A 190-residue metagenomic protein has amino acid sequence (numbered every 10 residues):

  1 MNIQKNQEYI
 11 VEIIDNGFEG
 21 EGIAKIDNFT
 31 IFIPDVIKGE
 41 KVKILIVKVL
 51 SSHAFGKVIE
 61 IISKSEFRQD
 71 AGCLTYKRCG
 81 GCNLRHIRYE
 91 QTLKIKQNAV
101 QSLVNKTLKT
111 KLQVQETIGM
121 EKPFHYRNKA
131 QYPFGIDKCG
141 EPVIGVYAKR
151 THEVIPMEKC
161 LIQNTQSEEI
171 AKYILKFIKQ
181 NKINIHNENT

Functional and structural regions predicted by a protein language model:
M1-T190: Accessory RNA-recognition modules of RNA-modification enzymes
